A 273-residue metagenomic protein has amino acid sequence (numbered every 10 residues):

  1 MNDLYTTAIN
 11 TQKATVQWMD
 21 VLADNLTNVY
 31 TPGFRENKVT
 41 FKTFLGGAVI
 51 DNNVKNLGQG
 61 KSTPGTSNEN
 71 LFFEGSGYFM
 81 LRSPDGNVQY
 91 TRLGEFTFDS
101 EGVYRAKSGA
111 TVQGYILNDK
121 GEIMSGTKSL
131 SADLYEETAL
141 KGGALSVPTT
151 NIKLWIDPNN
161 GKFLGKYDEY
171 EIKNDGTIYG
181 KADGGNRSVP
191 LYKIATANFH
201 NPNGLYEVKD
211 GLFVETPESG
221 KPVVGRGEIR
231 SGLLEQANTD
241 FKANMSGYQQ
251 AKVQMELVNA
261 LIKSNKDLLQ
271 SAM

Functional and structural regions predicted by a protein language model:
M1-K128, I156-M273: Amphipathic alpha-helical polymerization modules
K128-A139: Surface-exposed intrinsically disordered loops and tails
E137-G143, L268: Linear-motif-rich, low-complexity cytosolic tails and juxtamembrane regions
G142-L154: Long, non-coiled-coil amphipathic alpha-helical linker/lever segments that couple catalytic cores to other domains
